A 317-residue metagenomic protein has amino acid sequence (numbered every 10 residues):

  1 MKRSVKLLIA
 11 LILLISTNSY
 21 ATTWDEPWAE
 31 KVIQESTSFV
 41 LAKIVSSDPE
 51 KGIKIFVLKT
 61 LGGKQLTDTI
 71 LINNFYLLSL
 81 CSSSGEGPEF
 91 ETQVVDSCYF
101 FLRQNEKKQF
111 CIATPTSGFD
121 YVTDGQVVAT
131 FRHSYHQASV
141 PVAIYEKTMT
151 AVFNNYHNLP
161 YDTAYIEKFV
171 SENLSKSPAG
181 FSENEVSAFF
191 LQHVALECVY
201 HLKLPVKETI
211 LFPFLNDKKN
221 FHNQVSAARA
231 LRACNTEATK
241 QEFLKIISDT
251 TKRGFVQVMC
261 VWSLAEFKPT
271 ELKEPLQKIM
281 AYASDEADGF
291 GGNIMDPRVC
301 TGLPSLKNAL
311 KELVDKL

Functional and structural regions predicted by a protein language model:
M1-L8: Bacterial N-terminal signal peptides that target proteins for export
L8-S16: Bacterial N-terminal signal peptides
Y20-T123, V194-L202, V206: Basic, polyanion-binding surface patches
S79-L191: Extracellular C-terminal loop/segment signatures of secreted glycoproteins
E91, V95-C98, L191, K207 (+3 more regions): Stable alpha-helical elements in mature extracytoplasmic
T148-P160, E185, F190-L204, Q224-T236 (+2 more regions): Structural detector for internal amphipathic alpha-helices that build alpha-solenoid repeat scaffolds
P160-S182, L204-N216, T236-S248, P269-S284: Amphipathic alpha-helical scaffolding segments comprising HEAT/armadillo-like alpha-solenoid repeats
A188, K219-N220, T251-R253, S284-D285: Short inter-helical turns and helix N-cap capping residues of alpha-solenoid HEAT/ARM repeat scaffolds
